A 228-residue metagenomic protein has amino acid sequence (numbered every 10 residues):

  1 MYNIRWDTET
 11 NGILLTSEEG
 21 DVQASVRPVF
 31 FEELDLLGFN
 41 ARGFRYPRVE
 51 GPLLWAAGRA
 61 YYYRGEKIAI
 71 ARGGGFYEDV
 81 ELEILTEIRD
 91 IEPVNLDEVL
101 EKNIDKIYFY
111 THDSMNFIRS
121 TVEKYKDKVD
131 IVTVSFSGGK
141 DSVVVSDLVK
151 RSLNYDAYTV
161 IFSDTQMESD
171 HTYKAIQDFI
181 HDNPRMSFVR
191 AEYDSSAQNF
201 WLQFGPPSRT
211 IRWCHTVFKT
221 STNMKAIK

Functional and structural regions predicted by a protein language model:
I4-K228: ATP-dependent adenylation/nucleotidyltransferase module used to activate substrates
